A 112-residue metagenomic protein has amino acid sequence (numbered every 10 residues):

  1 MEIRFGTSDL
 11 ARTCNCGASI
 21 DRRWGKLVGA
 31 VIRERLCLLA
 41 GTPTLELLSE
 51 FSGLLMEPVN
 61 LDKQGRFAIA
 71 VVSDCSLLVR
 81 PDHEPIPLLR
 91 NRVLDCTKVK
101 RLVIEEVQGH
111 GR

Functional and structural regions predicted by a protein language model:
M1-C37: Arg/Lys-rich, positively charged N-terminal/basic patches that mediate binding to nucleic acids
R4, R12-T13, P58-L61, R92-L94 (+1 more regions): Lipid interaction determinants
G6, V28, I32-R35, L55 (+3 more regions): Amphipathic alpha-helical interface surfaces
T13, A40-L45: Hydrophobic/basic alpha-helical segments enriched in Actinobacteria
K26, C37, G41, P58 (+1 more regions): Polybasic/polar functional segments that serve as interface/processing modules
T44-F67: A short, surface-exposed loop/turn module that caps and links secondary-structure elements
I69-R112: Enriched for short, Lys/Arg-rich terminal
